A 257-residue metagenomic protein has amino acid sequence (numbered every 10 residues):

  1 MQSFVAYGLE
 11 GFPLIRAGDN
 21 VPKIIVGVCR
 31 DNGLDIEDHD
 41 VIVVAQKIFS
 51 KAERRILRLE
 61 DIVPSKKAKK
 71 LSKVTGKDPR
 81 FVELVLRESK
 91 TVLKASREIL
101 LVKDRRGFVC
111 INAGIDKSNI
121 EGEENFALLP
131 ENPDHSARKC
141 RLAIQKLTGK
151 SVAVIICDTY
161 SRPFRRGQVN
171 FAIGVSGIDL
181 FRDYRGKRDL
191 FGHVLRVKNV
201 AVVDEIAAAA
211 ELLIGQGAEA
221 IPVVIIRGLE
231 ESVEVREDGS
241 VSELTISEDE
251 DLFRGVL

Functional and structural regions predicted by a protein language model:
M1-L257: N-terminal and secondary-structure boundary signal
